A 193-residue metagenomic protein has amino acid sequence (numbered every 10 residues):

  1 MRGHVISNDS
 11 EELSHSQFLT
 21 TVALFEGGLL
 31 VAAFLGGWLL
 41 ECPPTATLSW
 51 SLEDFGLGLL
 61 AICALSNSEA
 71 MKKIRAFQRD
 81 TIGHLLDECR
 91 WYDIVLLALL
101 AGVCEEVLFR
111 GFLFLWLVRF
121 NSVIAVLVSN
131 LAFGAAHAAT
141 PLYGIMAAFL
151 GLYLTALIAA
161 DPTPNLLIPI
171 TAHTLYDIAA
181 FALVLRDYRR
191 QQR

Functional and structural regions predicted by a protein language model:
M1-H15: Short, Lys/Arg-rich, polar N-terminal cytosolic tail immediately upstream of the first transmembrane signal-anchor
G3-H4, Q17-T20, C104, A156: Residue-level marker of intrinsically disordered, low-complexity segments enriched for small/polar residues
S7-N8, E53, Y176: Intrinsic-disorder/low-complexity regions
E12, S16-V22, A32-A101, F114 (+2 more regions): Juxtamembrane helix-loop-helix connectors linking adjacent transmembrane helices in multi-pass membrane enzymes
G28-A33, A61-S66, E105, L154 (+2 more regions): Alpha-helical transmembrane segments of multipass membrane proteins
G83, D87-R193: Transmembrane helix-loop-helix hairpins at the membrane interface of multi-pass integral membrane proteins
